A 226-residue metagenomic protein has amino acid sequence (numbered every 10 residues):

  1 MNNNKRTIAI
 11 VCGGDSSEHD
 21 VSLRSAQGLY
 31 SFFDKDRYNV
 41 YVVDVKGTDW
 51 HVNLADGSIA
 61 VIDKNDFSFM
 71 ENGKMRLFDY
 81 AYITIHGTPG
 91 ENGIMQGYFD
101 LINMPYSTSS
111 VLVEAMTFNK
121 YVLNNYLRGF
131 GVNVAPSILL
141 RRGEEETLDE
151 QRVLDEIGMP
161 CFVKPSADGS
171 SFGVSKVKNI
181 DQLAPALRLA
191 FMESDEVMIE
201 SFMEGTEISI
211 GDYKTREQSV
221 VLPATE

Functional and structural regions predicted by a protein language model:
M1-L112, M116-F118, V122, L140-R152: ATP-binding N-terminal substructure of ATP-dependent carboxylate-amine bond-forming enzymes
S22, A135-L139, P160-R188, E207-S209: Glycine-rich phosphate-binding loop of ATP-grasp-fold ATP-dependent ligases
D34, D100, R128, D155 (+1 more regions): Anion (oxyanion) recognition and catalysis
G57-V61, N125-R128, R152-D155, I180 (+1 more regions): Short, hinge-like loop/turn segments at secondary-structure boundaries
Y126-V134, L189: Basic phosphate/pyrophosphate-binding loop/patch that engages nucleotide-derived ligands
L127-R128, L154-F172, D195-E204: ATP-grasp fold ATP-binding core
K178-E226: Phosphate-binding site of ATP-dependent enzymes
